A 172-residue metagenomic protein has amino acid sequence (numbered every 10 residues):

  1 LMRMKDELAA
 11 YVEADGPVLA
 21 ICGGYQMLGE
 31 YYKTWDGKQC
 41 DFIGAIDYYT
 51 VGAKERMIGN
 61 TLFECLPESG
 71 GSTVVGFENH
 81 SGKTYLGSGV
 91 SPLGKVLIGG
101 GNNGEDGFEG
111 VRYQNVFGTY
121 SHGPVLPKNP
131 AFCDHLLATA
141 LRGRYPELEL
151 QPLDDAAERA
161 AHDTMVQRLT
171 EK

Functional and structural regions predicted by a protein language model:
L1-P67: Cysteine-nucleophile active-site neighborhood
G52-K172: Amide-donor transfer/coupling interface in amidating biosynthetic enzymes
